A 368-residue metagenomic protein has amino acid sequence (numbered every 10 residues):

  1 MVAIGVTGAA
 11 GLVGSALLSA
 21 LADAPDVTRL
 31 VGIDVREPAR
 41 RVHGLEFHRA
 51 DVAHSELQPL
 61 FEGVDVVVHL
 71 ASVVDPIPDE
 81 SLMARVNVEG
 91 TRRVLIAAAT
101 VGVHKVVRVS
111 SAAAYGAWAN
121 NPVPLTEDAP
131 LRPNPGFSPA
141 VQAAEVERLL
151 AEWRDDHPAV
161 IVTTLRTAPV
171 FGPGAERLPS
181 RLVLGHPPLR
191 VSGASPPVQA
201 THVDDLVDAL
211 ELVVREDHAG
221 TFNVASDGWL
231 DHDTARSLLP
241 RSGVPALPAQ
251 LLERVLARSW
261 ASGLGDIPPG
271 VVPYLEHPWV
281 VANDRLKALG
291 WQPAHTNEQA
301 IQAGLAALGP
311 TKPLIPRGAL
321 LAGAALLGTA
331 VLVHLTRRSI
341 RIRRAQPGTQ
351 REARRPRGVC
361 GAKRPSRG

Functional and structural regions predicted by a protein language model:
V2-D23: N-terminal Rossmann NAD(P)H-binding glycine-rich loop of SDR-like oxidoreductase domains
A39, L45, R49-R92, A97 (+2 more regions): NAD(P)H-binding glycine-rich loop region in Rossmannoid oxidoreductase-like domains and their noncatalytic homologs
R93-S138: Conserved Rossmann-fold NAD(P)-dependent oxidoreductase catalytic core, especially the SDR/UDP-sugar
Y115, S138, V160-S180: Flexible, glycine-rich beta-alpha linker
P135-T163: Active-site Tyr-X1-5-Lys
Q142-E145, L178, V191-V214, G220: Substrate-positioning beta->alpha
V203, D233-T234, A261-Q292: Conserved C-terminal active-site "lid" loop/helix of NAD(P)H-dependent oxidoreductases that clamps the redox cofactor
A209-P269, K312-G318, R338-G368: Mid/C-terminal beta-alpha module of Rossmann-like enzyme folds, strongest in SDR-family dehydrogenases/epimerases
